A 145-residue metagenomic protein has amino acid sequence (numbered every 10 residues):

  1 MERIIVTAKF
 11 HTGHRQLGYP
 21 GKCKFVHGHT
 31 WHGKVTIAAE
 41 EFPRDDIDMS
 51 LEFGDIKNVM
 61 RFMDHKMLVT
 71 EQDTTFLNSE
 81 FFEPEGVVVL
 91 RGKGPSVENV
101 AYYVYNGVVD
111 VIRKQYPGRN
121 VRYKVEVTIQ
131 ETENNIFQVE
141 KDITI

Functional and structural regions predicted by a protein language model:
M1-I145: Charge-rich, low-complexity N-terminal segments
